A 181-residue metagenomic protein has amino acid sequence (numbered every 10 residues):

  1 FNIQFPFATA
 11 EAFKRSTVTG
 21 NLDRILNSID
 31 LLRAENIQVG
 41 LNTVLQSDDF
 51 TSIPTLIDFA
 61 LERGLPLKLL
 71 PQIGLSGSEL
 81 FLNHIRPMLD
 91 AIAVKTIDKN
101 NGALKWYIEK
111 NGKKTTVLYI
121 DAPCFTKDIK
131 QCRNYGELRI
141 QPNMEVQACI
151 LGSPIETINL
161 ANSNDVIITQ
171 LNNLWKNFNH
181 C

Functional and structural regions predicted by a protein language model:
F1-L70: Radical SAM/AdoMet-radical enzyme domain recognition
L75-C181: Accessory C-terminal segments flanking Radical SAM cores
